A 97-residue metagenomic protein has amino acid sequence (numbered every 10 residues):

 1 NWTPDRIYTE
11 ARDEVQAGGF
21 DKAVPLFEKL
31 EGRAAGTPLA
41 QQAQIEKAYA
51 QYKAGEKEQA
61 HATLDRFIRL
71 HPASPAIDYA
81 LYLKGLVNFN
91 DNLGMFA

Functional and structural regions predicted by a protein language model:
N1-A97: Acidic, polar-rich low-complexity tracts and alpha-helical solenoid repeat scaffolds
